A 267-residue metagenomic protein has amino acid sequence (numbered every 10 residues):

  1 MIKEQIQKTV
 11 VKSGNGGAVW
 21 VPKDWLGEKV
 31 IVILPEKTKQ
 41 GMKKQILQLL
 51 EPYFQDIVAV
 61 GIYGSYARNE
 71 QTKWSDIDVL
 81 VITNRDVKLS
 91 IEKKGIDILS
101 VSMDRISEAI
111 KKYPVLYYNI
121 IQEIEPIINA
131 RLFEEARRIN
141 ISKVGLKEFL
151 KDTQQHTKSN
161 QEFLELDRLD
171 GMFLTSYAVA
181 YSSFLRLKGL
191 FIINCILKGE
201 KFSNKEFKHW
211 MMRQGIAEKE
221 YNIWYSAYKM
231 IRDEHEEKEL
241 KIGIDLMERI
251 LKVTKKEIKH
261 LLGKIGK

Functional and structural regions predicted by a protein language model:
M1-V58, A67-W74, I82-K267: Catalytic core of pol beta-like nucleotidyltransferases
